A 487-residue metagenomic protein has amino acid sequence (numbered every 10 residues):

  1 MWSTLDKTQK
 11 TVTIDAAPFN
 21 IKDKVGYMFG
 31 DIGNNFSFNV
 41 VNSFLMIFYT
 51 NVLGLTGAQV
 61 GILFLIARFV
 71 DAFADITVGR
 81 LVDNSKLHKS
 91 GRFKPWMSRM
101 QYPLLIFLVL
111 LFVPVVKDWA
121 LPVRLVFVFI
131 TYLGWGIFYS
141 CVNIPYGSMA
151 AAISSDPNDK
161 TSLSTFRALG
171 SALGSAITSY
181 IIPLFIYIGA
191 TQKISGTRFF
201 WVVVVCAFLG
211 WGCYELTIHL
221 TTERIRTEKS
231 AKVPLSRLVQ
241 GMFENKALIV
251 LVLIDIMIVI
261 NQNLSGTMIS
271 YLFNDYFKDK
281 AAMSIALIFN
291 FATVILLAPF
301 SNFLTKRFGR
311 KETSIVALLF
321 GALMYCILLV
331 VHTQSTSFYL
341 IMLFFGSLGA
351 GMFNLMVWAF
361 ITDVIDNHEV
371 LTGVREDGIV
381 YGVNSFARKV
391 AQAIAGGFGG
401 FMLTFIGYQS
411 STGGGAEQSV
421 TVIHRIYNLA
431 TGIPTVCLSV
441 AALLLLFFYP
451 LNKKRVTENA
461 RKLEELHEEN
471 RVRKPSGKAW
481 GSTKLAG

Functional and structural regions predicted by a protein language model:
W2-G487: Membrane-embedded alpha-helical bundles of multi-pass transporters/translocases, especially carrier/permease families
